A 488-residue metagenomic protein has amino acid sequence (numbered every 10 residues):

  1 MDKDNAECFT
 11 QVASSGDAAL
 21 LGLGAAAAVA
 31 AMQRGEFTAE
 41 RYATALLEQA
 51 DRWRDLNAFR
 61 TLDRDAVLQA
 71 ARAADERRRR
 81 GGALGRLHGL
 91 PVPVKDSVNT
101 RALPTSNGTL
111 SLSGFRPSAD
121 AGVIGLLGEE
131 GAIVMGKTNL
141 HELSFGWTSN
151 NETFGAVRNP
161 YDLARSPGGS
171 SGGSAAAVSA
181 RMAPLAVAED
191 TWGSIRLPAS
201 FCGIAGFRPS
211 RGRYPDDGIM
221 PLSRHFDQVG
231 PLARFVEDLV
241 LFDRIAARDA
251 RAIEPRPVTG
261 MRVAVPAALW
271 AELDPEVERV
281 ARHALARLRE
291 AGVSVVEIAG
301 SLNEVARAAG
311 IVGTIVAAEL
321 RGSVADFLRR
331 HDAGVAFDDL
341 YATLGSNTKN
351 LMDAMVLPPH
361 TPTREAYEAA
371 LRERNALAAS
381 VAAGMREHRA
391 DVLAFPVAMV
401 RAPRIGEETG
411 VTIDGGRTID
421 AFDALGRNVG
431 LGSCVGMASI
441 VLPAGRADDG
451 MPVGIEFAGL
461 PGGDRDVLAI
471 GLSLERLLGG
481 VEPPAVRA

Functional and structural regions predicted by a protein language model:
M1-R80, I245-G426, C434, S473-A488: Amidase signature
N5-W192, A286, A291, M385-E387: Gly/Ser-rich catalytic/binding loops embedded in alpha/beta enzyme cores
V92, I455-P461: A short, well-structured catalytic beta-strand-centered motif of the EAL phosphodiesterase domain for c-di-GMP
L103-P104, S144-G146, L197, D274-P275 (+3 more regions): Short glycine-/acidic-enriched loop or helix-start segments at secondary-structure transitions that form or flank
G108, S170, M220-Q228, V265-L269 (+1 more regions): Flexible glycine/proline-enriched surface loops and loop-helix/loop-strand junctions
A119-A246, C434-R446, M451-G454: Short glycine/serine-rich loop segments
E152-G155, C202-G206, G313-A317, V411-I413 (+1 more regions): Short, hinge-like loop/turn segments at secondary-structure boundaries
G463-S473: A short, polar/charged loop-to-alpha-helix boundary motif
